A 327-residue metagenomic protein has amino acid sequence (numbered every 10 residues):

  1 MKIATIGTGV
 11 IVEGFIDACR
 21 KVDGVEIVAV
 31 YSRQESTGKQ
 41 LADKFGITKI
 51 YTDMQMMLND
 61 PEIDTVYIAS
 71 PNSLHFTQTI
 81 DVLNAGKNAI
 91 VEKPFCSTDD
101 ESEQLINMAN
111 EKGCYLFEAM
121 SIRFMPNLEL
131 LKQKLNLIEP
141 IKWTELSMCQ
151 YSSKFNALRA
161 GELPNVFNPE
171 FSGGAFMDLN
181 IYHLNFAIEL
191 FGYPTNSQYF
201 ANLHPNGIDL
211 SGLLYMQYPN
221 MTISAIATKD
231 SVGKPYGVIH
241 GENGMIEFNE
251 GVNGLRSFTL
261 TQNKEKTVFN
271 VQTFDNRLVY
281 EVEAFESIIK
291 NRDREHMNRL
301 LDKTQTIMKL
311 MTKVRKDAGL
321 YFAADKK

Functional and structural regions predicted by a protein language model:
M1-F45, K327: N-terminal Rossmann-like dinucleotide-binding module
T5, S36, F45-I106: Beta-loop-alpha module in the N-terminal Rossmann-like domain of NAD(P)-dependent dehydrogenases, especially those
Y51, V91-E92, L116-E118, F248: Hydrophobic residues in well-ordered beta-strands that form the structural core
T65-Y67, A284-K327: C-terminal helix-rich "cap/oligomerization" subdomain common to oxidoreductases
Q104-I122, P140-T144: Rossmann-fold dehydrogenase core element
M125-P194: Predominantly a Rossmann-like dinucleotide-binding segment in NAD(P)-dependent oxidoreductases
H183-N253, A284-R292: Contiguous beta-strand/loop segments that form the cofactor/metal-binding neighborhood of enzyme cores
Q272-E283, R299: Active-site loop of classical SDR/Rossmann-like NAD(P)-dependent oxidoreductases, centered on the catalytic Tyr-X3-Lys
